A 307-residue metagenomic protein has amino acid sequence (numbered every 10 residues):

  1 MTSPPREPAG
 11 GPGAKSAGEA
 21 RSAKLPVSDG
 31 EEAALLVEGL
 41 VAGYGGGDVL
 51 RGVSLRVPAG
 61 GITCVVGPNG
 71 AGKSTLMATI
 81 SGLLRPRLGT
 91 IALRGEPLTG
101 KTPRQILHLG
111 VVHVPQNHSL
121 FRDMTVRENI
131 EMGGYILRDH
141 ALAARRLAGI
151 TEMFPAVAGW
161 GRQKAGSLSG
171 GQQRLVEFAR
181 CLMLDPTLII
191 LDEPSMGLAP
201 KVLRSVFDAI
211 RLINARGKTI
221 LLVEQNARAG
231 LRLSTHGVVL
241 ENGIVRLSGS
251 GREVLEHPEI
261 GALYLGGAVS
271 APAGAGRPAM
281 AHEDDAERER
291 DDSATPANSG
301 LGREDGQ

Functional and structural regions predicted by a protein language model:
G45, T63, K101, V126-R145 (+2 more regions): ABC-type ATPase nucleotide-binding domains, specifically the catalytic core motifs of the NBD
V66-P68: The feature captures the beta-strand-to-loop junction immediately N-terminal to the Walker
S81: Helix-to-loop junction immediately C-terminal to a conserved catalytic motif
G89-L98, L109, L142-L147, G249: Conserved ABC transporter NBD signature motif
K164-L168: Conserved ABC ATPase signature
C181-L182: ABC ATPase C-loop
D185: Conserved catalytic motifs of ABC-family nucleotide-binding domains
